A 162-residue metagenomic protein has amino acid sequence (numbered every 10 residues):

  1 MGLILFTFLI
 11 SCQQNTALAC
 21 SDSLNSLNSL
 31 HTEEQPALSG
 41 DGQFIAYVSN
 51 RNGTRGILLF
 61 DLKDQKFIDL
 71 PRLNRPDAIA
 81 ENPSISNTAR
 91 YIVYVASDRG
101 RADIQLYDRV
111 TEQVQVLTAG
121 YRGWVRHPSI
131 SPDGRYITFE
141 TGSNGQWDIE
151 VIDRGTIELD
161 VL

Functional and structural regions predicted by a protein language model:
M1-C12: Sec-dependent bacterial lipoprotein signal peptides
I10-L162: Sequence signature of WD/YWTD-type beta-propeller architectures
